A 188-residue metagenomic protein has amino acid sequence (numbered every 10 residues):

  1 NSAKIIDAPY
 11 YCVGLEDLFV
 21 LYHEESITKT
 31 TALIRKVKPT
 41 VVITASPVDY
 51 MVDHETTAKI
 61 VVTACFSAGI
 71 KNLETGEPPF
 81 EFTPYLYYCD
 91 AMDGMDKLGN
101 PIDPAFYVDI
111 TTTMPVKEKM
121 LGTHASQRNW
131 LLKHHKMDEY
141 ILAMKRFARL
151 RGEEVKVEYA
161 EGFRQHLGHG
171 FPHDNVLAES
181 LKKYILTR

Functional and structural regions predicted by a protein language model:
A3-L18: A conserved beta-strand->alpha-helix junction
Y22-R188: Metal-dependent de-N-acetylase/amidase catalytic core
